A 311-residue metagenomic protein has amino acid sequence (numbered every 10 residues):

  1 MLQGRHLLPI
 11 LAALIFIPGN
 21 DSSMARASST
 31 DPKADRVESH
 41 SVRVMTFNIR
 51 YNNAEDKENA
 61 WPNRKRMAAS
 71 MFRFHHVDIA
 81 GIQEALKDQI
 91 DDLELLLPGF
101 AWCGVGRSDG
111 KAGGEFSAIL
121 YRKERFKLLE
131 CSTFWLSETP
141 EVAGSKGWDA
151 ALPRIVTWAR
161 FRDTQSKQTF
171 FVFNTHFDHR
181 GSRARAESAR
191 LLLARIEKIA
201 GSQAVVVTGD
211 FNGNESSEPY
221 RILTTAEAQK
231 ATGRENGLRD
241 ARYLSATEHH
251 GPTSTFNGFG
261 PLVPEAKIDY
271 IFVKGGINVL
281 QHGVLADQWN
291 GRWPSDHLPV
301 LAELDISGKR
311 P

Functional and structural regions predicted by a protein language model:
L2-L11, F16-L96, D109-E115, R190 (+1 more regions): N-terminal, active-site-proximal structural segment of metallo-dependent hydrolase catalytic domains
R26-A34, R125, R160, R183 (+3 more regions): Metal-dependent phosphoester-hydrolase catalytic domains
R36, I79-T169, F173, G283: Structured beta-strand-rich core segments of catalytic domains in phosphoester-bond hydrolases
R36-H40, R73-F74, L95, G110-G113 (+6 more regions): Extracellular/periplasmic catalytic domains that process cell-envelope and extracellular macromolecules
V42-I49, A68-L93, L120, A159 (+5 more regions): Active-site beta-strand/loop signature of hydrolases that rely on acidic residues for catalysis
I49-N52, L86-Q89, R107-K111, R125-F126 (+5 more regions): Solvent-exposed loop/turn segments at secondary-structure junctions within structured extracellular/periplasmic domains
N52-D56, E141-A143, P252-T253: A short acidic, helix-capping loop that chelates divalent metal ions and anchors anionic groups
E58-N63, E84-K87, H179-E187, N214 (+1 more regions): Soluble non-cytosolic domains of exported or imported proteins
